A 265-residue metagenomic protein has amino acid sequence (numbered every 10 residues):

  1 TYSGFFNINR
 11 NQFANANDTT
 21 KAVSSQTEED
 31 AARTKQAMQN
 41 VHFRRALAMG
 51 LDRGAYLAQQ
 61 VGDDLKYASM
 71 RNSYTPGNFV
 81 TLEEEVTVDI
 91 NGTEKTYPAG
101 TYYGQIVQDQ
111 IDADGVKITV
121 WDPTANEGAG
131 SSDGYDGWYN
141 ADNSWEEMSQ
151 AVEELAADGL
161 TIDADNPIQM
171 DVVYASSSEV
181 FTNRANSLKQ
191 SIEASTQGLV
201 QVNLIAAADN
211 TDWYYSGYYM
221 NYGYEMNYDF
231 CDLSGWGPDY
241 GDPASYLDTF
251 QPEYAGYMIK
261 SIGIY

Functional and structural regions predicted by a protein language model:
T1-Q60, N78-Y265: Extracytoplasmic/periplasmic ligand-capture domains
Q60-K66: Short, solvent-exposed turn/loop segments enriched in Gly/Ser/Thr/Pro and often Arg
A68-M70: C-terminal, low-ordered peptide segments at domain boundaries
